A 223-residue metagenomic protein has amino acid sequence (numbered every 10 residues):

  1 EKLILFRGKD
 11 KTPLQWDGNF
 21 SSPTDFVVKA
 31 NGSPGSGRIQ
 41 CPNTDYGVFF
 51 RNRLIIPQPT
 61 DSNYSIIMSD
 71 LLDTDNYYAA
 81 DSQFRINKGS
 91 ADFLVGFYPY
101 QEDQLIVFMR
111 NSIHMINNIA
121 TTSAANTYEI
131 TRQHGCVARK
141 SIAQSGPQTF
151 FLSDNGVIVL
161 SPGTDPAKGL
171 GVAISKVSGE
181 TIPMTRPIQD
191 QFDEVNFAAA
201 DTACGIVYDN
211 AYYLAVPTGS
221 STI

Functional and structural regions predicted by a protein language model:
E1-D17: Extended assembly-interface regions of large multimeric machines
E1-L3, G47, N52-R53, D61 (+1 more regions): Beta-sheet-dominated scaffold domains
L14-F20, N63-N76, I119-T121, P217-I223: Surface-exposed flexible segments
W16-V48: Asp-box/WD-like beta-propeller blade repeats and closely related beta-sheet repeat scaffolds
F20-V28, T74-A80, T121-T127, D165-L170: Beta-strand initiation motifs
T24-G37, D81-K88, N126-R132: A short beta-strand motif characteristic of beta-propeller blades
P42-Q83, S90: Carboxylate/His-rich catalytic cores and anion/metal-binding grooves
